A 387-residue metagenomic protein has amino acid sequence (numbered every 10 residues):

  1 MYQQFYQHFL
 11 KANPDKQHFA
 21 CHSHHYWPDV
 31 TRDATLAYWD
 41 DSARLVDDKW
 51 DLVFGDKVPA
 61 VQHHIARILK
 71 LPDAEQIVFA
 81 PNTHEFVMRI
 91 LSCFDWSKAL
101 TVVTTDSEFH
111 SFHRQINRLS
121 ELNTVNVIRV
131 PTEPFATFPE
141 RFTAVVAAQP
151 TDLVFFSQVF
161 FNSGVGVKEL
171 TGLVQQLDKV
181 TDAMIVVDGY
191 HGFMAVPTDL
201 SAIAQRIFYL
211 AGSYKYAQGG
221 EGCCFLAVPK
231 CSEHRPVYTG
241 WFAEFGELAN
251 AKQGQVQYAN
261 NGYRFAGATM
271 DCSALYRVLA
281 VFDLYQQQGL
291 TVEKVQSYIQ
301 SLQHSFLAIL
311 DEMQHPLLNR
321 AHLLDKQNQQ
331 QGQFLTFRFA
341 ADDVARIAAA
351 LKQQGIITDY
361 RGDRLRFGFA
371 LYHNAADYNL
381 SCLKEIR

Functional and structural regions predicted by a protein language model:
M1-R387: Pyridoxal 5′-phosphate
